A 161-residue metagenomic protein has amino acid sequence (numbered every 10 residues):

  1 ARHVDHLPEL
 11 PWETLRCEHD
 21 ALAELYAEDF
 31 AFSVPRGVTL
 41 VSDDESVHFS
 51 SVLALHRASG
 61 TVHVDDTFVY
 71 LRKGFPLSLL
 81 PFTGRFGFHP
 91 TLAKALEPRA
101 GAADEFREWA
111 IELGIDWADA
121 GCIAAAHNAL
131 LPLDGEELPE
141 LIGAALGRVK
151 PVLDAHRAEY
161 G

Functional and structural regions predicted by a protein language model:
A1-H3, V64-D65: Generic beta-sheet signal
R2-S51, R99-E105: Metallo-beta-lactamase
E45-G161: Metallo-beta-lactamase
